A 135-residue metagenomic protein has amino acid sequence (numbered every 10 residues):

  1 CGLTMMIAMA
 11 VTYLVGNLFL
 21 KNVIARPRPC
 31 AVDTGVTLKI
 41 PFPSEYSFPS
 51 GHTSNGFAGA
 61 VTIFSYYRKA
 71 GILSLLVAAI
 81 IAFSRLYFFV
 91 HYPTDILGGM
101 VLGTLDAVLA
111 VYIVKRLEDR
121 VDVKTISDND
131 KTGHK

Functional and structural regions predicted by a protein language model:
C1-L14: Interfacial segments of alpha-helical transmembrane regions
L3, K21-P29, R85, H91: Short, cationic motifs built from Arg/Lys/His that form the positively charged side of catalytic pockets
V11-S50: Helix-adjacent hinge/juxtasegments
G35-K135: Membrane-embedded catalytic cores of phosphoryl/pyrophosphoryl-handling enzymes
